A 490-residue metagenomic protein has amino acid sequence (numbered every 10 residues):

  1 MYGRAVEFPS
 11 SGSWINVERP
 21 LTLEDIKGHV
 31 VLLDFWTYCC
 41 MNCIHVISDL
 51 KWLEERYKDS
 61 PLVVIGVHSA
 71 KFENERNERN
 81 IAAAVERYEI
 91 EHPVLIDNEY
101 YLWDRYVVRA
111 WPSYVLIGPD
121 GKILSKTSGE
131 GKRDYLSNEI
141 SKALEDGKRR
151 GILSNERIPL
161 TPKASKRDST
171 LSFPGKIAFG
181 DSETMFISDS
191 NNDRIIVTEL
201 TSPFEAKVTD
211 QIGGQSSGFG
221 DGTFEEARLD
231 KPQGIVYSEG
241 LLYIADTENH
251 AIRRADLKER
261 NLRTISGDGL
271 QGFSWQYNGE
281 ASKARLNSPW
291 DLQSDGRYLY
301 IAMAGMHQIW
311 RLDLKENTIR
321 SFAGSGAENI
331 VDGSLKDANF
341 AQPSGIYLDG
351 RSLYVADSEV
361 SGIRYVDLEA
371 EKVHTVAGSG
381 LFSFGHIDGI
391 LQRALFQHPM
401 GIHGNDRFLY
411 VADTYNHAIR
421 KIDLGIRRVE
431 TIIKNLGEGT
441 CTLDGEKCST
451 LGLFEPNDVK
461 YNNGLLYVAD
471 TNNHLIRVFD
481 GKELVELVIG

Functional and structural regions predicted by a protein language model:
M1-E24: N-terminal "domain-start" segment that seeds a small globular fold
T22-M41, V64: Short active-site neighborhood of thiol/selenol oxidoreductases, capturing the structured segment around
H45-R87, N98-L102: Structural microenvironment flanking redox-active thiols in thiol-disulfide oxidoreductases
A82-A110, V115-I117: Short, internal strand/loop/helix patches that form the active-site neighborhood or redox-interaction surface
G118-K176: Thiol-/selenol-based redox modules, centered on thioredoxin-like and closely related oxidoreductase domains
L153-G175, S202-K231, N261-S288, T318-Q342 (+3 more regions): Gly/Pro-rich loop segments of beta-rich domains
I187-N191, I244-E248, I301-G305, V355-S358 (+2 more regions): Conserved beta-strand positions in repeat-built beta-propeller and related beta-rich domains
